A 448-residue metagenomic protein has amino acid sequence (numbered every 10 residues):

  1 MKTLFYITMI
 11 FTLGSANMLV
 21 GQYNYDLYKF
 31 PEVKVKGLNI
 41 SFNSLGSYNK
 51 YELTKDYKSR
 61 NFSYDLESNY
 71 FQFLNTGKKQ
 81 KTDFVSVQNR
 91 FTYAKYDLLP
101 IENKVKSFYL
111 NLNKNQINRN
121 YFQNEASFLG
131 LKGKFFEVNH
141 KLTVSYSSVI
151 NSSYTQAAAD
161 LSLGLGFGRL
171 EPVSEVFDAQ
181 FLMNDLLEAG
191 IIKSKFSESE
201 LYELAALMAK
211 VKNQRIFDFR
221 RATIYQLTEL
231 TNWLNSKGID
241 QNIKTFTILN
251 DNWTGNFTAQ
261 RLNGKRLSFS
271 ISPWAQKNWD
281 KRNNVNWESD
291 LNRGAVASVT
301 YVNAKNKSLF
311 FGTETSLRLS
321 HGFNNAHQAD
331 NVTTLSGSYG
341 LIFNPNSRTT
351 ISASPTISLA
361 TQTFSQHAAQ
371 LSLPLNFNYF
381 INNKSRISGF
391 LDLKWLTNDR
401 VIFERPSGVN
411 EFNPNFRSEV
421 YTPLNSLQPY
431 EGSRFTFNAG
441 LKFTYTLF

Functional and structural regions predicted by a protein language model:
M1-V33, V173-T258, F448: Cleavable N-terminal export/targeting peptides
V20-T76, R266-S289, V420, T436-K442 (+1 more regions): Short glycine/proline- and aromatic-enriched beta-strand/turn motifs that initiate or cap beta-hairpins
K36, K58-L66, E102-Q123, S148 (+5 more regions): Residues that define the transmembrane beta-barrel architecture of outer-membrane proteins
L38-Y48, V85-K95, A126-S148, L161-L163 (+9 more regions): Transmembrane beta-barrel strands of outer-membrane/channel proteins
N49-Y57, K95-V105, N139-N151, D178 (+4 more regions): Outer-membrane beta-barrel translocator domains and adjoining extracellular loop/strand segments of Gram-negative
L74-S86, N120-G130, F136-E137, E171-E175 (+4 more regions): Repeated loop/turn-to-beta-strand initiation elements of outer-membrane beta-barrel proteins
D160-V176, E431-F448: Outer-membrane beta-barrel "beta-signal"
G238-R282, N286-F364, Y445: Detector for outer-membrane/organellar transmembrane beta-barrel domains, recognizing the amphipathic beta-strand
